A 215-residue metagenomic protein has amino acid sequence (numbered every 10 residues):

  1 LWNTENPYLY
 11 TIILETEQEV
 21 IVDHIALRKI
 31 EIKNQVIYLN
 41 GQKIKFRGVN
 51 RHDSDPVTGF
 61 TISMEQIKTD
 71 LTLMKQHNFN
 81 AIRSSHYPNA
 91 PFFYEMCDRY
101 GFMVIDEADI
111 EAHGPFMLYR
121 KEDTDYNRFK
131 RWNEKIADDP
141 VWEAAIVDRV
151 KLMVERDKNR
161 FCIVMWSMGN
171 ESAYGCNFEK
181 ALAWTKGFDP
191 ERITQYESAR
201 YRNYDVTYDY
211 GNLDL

Functional and structural regions predicted by a protein language model:
L1-V104, R149, V164-M165, A181-G187 (+1 more regions): Secreted/periplasmic carbohydrate-active enzymes, especially glycoside hydrolases
A81-L215: Substrate-binding/catalytic cleft of secreted carbohydrate-active enzymes, primarily glycoside hydrolases
